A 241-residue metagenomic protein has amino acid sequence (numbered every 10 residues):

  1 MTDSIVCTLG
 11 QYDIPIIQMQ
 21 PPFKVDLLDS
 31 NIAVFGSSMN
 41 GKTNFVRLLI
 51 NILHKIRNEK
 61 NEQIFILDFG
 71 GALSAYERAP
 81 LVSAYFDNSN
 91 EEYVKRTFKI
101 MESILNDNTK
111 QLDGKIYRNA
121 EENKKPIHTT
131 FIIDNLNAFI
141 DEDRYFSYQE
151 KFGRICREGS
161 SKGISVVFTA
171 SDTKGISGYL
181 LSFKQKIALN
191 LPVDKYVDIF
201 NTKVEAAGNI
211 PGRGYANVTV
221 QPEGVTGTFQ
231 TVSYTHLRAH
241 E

Functional and structural regions predicted by a protein language model:
T2-G114, R118-P192, G208: P-loop NTPase catalytic phosphate-binding loop
Q18, P222-G224: Glycine-centered tight beta-turn/hairpin loop motif at sheet-sheet or coil-to-beta transitions
D194-N201: Conserved AAA+ ATPase core "coupling" helix
A206-G214: Conserved C-terminal "switch" segment of AAA+ ATPases
N217-V218: Small-molecule kinase domains that catalyze NTP-dependent phosphoryl transfer to phosphate-bearing small molecules
T231-S233: Acidic, proline/serine/threonine- and glycine-rich low-complexity intrinsically disordered segments
T235-E241: Conserved small/polar residues in nucleotide/adenosyl-binding loops
